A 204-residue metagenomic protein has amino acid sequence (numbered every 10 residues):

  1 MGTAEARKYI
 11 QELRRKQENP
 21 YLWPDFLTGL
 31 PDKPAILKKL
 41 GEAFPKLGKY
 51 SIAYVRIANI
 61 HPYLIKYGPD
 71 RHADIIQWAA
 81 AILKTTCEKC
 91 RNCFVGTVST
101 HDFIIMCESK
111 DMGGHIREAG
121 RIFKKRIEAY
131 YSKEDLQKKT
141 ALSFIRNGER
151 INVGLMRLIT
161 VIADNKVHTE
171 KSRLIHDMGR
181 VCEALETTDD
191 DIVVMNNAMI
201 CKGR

Functional and structural regions predicted by a protein language model:
M1-Q17, G179-R180, N196-R204: Regulatory sensory/coupling modules that transmit signals to nucleotide-handling catalytic cores
W23-P24, G29-G41, L47-S51, A58-K84 (+3 more regions): Conserved long alpha-helical elements within nucleotide-processing catalytic cores of c-di-GMP signaling and class III
S51-A53, V95-G96, I104, V161 (+1 more regions): Conserved beta-strand cores of small sensory beta-sandwich domains that regulate signal transduction, primarily PAS/PAC
I57, I105-K110, D164-N165: Short beta-strand-to-loop capping motifs
A80-G113, E128-L142: Conserved helix-loop-beta segment at the catalytic/binding core of cyclic-nucleotide signaling proteins
F123-I127: A common structural junction motif
E128, L158-I159, D164-K202: Catalytic/regulatory signature loops of cyclic-dinucleotide turnover enzymes and related class III nucleotidyl cyclases
R146-I162: Alpha-helix-centered segments that form part of catalytic cores
